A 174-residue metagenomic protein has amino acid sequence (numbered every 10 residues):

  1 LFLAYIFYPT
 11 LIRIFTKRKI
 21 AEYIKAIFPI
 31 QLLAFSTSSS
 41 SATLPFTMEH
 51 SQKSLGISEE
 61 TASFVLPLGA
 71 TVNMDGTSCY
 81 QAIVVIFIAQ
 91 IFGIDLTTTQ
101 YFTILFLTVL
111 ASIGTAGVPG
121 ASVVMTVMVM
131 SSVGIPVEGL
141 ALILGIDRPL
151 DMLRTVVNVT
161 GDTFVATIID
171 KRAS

Functional and structural regions predicted by a protein language model:
L1-E22: Signature of multi-pass transmembrane helix bundles
F2-I6, T43, Y80, A121-S122 (+1 more regions): Residue-level signal for transmembrane alpha-helical positions in Major Facilitator Superfamily
L3-Y8, N73-G76, A111, L150 (+1 more regions): Alpha-helical transmembrane segments of multipass membrane proteins
K17, A21, K25, D95-T99: Juxtamembrane/transmembrane-helix boundary motifs in multi-pass membrane proteins
I20, I57, A62, V156 (+1 more regions): Flexible, glycine/charged-enriched surface loops at secondary-structure junctions
K25-F28, L32, S36, L150 (+1 more regions): Membrane-interacting alpha-helical segments
I30-S112, A166, S174: Helix-loop-helix junctions within the multi-pass membrane cores of secondary transporters/permeases
A82-S174: Transmembrane alpha-helical segments and their short flanking loops that form helix-hairpins/helix-helix interfaces
